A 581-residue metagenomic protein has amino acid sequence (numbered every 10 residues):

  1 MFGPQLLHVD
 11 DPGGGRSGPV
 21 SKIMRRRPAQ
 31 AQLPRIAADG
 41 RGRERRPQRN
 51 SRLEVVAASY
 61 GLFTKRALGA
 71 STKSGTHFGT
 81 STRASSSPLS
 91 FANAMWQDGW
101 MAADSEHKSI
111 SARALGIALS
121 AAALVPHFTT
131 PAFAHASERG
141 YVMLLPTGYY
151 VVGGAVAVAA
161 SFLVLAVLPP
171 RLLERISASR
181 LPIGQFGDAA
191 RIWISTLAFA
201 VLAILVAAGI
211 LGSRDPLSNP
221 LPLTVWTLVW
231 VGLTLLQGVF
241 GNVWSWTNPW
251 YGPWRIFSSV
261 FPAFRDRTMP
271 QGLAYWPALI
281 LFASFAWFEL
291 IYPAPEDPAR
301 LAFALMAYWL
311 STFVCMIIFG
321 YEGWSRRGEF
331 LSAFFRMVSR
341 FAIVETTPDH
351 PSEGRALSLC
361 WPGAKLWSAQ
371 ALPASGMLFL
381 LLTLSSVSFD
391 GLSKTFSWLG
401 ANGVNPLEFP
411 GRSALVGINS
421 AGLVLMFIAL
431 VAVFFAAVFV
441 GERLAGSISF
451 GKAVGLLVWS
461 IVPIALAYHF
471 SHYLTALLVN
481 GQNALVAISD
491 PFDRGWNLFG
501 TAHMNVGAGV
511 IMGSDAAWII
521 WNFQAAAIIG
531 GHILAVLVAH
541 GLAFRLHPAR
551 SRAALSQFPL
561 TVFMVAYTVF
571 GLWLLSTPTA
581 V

Functional and structural regions predicted by a protein language model:
N93-W96, W100-A134: N-terminal secretory/membrane targeting signals
R113-A114, P146-G153, G184-T196, P222-W230 (+4 more regions): Alpha-helical transmembrane segments and their helix-start/interface "positive-inside/aromatic belt" motifs in integral
L119, A123, E138-V142, Y149-A356 (+1 more regions): Transmembrane-helix bundle segments that line or gate the permeation/cavity pathway in multi-pass membrane proteins
A134-A136, I256-F257, F396-R412, N483-I511 (+1 more regions): Membrane-interfacial helical/loop segments at transmembrane boundaries in membrane proteins
S137-V152, D215-W226, A364-W367, V404-A421 (+1 more regions): Membrane-interface segments at the starts/ends of alpha-helical transmembrane spans
S259-A465, T475-L478, Q482: Long, contiguous internal "core" modules enriched in hydrophobic/ aromatic residues
I461-H469, Y473, V479-G530, V536-H540 (+2 more regions): Hydrophobic alpha-helical transmembrane segments and adjacent short intramembrane/lumenal linkers of inner/organellar
G571-V581: Juxtamembrane boundary at the C-terminal end of a transmembrane helix
